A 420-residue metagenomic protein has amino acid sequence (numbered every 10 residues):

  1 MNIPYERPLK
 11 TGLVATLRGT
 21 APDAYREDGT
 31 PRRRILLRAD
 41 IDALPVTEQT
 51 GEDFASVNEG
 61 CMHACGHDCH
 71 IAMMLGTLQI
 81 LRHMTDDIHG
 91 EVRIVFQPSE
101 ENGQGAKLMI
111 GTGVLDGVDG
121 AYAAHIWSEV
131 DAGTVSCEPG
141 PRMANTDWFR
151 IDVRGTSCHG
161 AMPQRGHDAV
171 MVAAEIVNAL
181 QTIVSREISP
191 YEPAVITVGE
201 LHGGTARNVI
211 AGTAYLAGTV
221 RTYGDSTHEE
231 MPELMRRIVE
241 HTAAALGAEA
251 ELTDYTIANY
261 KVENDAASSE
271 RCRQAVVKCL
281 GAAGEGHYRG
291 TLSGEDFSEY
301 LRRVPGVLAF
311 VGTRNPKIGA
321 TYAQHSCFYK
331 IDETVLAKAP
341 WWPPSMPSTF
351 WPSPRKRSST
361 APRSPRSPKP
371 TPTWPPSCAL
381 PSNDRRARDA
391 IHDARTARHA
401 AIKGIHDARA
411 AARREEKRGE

Functional and structural regions predicted by a protein language model:
M1-H63, A72-L75, Q79-I88, K417: Acidic/His- and Gly-rich active-site-bordering loop/insert found across diverse amide/peptide-bond hydrolases
P8-K10, Q97, Y255, Y288: Conserved beta-strand termini and adjacent loop/short-helix elements that scaffold enzyme active sites in alpha/beta
G12-V14, L44-V46, T50-M62, D68-C69 (+2 more regions): Histidine/acidic-residue-rich, glycine-tolerant segments that coordinate divalent metal ions
R33, V118-D119, P305: Conserved acidic residues
L36-R38, F149, L308-T313: Non-cysteine beta-strand/loop elements that form the S-adenosyl-L-methionine
L37, H67, I94, M109 (+6 more regions): Divalent metal-coordination and catalytic microenvironments
A174-R388, R395-H399, H406-A410, R414 (+1 more regions): Metal-dependent amide/peptide-bond hydrolase catalytic core, centered on the "pita-bread" metallohydrolase fold
